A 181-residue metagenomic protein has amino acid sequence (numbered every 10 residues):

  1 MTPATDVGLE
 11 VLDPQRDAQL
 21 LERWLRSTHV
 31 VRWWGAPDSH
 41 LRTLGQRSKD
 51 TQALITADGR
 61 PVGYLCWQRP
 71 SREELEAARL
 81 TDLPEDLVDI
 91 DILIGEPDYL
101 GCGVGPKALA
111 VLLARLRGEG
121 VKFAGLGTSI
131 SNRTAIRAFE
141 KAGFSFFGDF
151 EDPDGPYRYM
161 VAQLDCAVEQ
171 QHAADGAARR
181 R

Functional and structural regions predicted by a protein language model:
M1-L44, V62, C166-R181: A short, well-structured alpha-helix characteristic of acyl/acetyltransferase catalytic modules
R42-Y99, R115, L164-C166, A178: Acetyl-CoA-dependent GNAT
P84-D86, D149-R181: C-terminal "cap" of GNAT-fold acetyltransferases
G101-A114, R137-K141: Conserved acetyl-CoA-binding loop-helix of GNAT-fold acetyltransferases
L116-T128: Conserved GNAT acetyl-CoA-binding A-motif
L126-I136, D152-D154: Conserved beta-strand-loop-alpha-helix junction that forms the acyl-donor binding cleft
E140-F150: Conserved acetyl-CoA-binding loop of GNAT-fold acetyltransferases
